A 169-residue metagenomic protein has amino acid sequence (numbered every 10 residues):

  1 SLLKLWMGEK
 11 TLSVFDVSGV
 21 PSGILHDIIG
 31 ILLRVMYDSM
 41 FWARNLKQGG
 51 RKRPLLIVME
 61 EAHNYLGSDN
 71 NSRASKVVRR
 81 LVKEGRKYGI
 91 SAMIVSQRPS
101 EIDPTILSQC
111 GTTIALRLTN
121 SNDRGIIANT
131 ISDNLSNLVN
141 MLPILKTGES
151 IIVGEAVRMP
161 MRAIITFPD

Functional and structural regions predicted by a protein language model:
S1-R80, K146-S150, G154: P-loop NTPase motor domains
A74, R80-I164: Conserved ATP-driven motor cores of ASCE-family P-loop NTPases powering translocation/secretion/packaging/pilus
T166-P168: Extended, compositionally biased alpha-helical segments that mediate assembly or anchoring
